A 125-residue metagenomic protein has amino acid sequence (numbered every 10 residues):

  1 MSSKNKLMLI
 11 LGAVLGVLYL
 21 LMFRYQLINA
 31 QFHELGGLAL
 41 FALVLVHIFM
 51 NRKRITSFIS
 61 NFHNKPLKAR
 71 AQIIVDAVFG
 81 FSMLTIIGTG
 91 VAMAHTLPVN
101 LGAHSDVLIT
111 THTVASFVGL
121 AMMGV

Functional and structural regions predicted by a protein language model:
M1-V125: Membrane-embedded alpha-helical bundles that constitute the cytochrome b-like, heme-associated redox core of multi-pass
